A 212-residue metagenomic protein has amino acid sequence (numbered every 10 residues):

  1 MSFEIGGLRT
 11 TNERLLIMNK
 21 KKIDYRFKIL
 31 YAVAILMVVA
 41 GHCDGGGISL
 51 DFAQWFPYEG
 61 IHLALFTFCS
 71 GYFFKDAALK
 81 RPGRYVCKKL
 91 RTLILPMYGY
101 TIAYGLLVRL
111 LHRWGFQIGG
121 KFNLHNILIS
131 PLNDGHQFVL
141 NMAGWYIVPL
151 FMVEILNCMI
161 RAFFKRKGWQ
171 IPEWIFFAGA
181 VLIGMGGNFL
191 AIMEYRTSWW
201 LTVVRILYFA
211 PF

Functional and structural regions predicted by a protein language model:
M1-I183: Membrane-cytosol interface segments of multi-pass membrane proteins, especially ER/Golgi lipid-handling enzymes
F176-F212: Loop-centered beta-sheet repeat module
